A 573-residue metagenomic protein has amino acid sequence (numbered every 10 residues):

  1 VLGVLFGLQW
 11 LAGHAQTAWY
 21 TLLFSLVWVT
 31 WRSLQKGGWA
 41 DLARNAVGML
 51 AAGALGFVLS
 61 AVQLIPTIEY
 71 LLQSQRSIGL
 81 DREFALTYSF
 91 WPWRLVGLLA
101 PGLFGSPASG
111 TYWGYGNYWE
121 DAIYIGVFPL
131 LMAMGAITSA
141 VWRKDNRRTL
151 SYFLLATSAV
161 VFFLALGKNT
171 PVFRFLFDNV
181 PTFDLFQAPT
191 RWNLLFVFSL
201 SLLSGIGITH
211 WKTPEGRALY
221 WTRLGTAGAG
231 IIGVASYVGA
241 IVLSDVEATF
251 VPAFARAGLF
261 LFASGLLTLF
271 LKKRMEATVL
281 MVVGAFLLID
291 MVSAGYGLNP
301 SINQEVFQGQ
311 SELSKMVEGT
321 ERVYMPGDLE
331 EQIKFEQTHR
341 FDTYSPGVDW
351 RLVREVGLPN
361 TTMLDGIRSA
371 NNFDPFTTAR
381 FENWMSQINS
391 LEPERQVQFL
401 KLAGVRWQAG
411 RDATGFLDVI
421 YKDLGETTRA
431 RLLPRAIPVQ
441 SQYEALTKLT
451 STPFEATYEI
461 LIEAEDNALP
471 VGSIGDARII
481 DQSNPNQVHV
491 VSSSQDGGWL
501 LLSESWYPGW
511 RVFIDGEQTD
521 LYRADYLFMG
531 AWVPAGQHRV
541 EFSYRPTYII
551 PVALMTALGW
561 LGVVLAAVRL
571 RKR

Functional and structural regions predicted by a protein language model:
V1, G7, T17, T21-F24 (+6 more regions): Contiguous transmembrane helix-bundle modules in multi-pass membrane proteins
L5, S25, A51, L72-R76 (+2 more regions): A glycine-rich phosphate-binding loop feature that marks nucleotide/adenosyl-phosphate handling sites
Q9, T17-A18, V27-W28, L64-P66 (+10 more regions): Flexible loop/turn segments at secondary-structure boundaries
H14, S60, L95, G126 (+8 more regions): Conserved structural-core and active-site-/substrate-pathway-adjacent residues in large, well-folded domains of enzymes
G53-A140, F163, R174, P181-L185 (+7 more regions): Periplasmic/ER-lumenal interhelical loops and adjacent helix-loop junctions in multi-pass membrane proteins
V58-I78, G105-P107, L131, R148-F153 (+8 more regions): Acidic/polar loop patches that form or flank catalytic/metal-binding clefts of enzymes that bind anionic ligands
F163, E394, A456-R573: Active-site-proximal, structured, solvent-exposed surfaces of multi-pass membrane proteins that position macromolecular
A285, I289-S473: Extracytoplasmic
